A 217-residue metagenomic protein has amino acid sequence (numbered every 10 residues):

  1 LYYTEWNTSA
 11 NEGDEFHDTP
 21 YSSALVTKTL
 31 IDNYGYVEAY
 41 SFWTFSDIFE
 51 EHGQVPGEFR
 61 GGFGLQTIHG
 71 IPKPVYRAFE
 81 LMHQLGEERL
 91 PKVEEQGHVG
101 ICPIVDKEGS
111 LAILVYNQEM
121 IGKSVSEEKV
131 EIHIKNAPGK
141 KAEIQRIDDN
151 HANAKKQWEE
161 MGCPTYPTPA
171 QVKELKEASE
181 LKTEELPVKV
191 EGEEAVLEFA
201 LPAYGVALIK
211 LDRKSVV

Functional and structural regions predicted by a protein language model:
Y3-M120, V125: Aromatic/acidic polysaccharide-binding cleft in carbohydrate-active enzymes
T27, E128-E131, E194: Short alpha-helical segments and helix-capping/turn motifs at coil-helix boundaries
G97-K140, I144-E160, A203-K210: Carbohydrate-binding surface patches
A137-G192: Acidic, Ser/Thr/Pro-rich beta/coil linker or hinge segments at domain junctions
G192-E193, Y204: Solvent-exposed, conformationally flexible loop/turn segments
A195-L197, A207: Short strand-edge motifs at loop-to-beta-strand transitions and within beta-strands of extracellular beta-rich domains
K214-V217: Conserved small/polar residues in nucleotide/adenosyl-binding loops
